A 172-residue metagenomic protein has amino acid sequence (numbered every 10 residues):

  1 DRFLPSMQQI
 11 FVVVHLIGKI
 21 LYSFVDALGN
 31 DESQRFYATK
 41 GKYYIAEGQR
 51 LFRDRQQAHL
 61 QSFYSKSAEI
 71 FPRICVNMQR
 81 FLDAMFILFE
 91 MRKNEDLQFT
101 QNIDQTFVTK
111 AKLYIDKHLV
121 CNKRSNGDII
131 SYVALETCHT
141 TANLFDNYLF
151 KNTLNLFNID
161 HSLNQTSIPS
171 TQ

Functional and structural regions predicted by a protein language model:
D1-Q172: Phosphate-handling catalytic cores of nucleic-acid transaction enzymes
